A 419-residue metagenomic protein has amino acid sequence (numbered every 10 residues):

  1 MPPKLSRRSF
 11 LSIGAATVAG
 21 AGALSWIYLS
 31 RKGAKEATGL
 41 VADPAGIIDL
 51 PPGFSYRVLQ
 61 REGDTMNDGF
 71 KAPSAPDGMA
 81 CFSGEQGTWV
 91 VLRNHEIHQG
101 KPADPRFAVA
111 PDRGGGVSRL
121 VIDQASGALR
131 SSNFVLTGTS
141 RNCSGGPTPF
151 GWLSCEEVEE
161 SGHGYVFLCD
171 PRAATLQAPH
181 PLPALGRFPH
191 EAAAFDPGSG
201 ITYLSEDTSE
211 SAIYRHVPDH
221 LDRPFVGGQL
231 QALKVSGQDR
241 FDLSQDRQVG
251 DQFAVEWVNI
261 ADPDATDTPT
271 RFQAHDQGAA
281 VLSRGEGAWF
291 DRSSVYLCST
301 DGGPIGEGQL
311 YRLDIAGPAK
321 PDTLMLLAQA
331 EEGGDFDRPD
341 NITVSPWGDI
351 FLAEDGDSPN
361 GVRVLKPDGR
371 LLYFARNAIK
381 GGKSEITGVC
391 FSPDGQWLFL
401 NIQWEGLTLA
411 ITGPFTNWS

Functional and structural regions predicted by a protein language model:
M1-V18: N-terminal secretory signal peptides and thylakoid transit peptides that target proteins across membranes
K4, G22-V58: C-terminal segment of N-terminal export signals and the immediately downstream linker at the start of the mature
P44-E62, F70, D123-L136, C169-P189 (+4 more regions): Blade-edge beta-strand/turn elements of extracellular beta-propeller and related beta-sheet repeat scaffolds
I47-S55, Q60-E62, N67-S74, S83-L129: Beta-propeller domains
F70-F82, G138-T148, R187-G200, Q277-R292 (+2 more regions): Beta-rich, blade/repeat-based domains predominating in secreted/periplasmic proteins but also intracellular
G250-P321: Beta-propeller domains
T300, G333-P367: Loop/turn-rich, solvent-exposed surfaces of beta-rich toroidal or solenoidal domains
C390-S419: Blade-level signature of beta-propeller repeat domains, shared across WD40, Kelch, NHL, RCC1 and BNR/Asp-box propellers
